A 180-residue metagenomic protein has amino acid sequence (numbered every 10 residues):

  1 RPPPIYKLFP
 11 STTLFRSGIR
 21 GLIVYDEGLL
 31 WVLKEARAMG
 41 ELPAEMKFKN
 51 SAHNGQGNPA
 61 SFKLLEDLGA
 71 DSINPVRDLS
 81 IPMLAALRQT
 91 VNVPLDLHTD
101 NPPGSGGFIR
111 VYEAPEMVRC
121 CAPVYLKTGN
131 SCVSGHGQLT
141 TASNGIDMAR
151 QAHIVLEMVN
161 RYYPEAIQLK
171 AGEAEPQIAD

Functional and structural regions predicted by a protein language model:
R1, I19-G21, A174: Glycine-rich, proline-tolerant flexible connector loops at the mouths of alpha/beta enzymes
P2-T13: Single conserved hydrophobic/aromatic residue that forms the stacking wall/gate of nucleotide- or nucleobase-binding
F15-R16, E66: Non-catalytic positions within long, well-ordered alpha-helices that form the structural scaffold/packing of enzyme
G28-W31, R150: Short, contiguous clusters of charged residues that form electrostatic/catalytic patches at enzyme active sites, used
W31-L33, M83: Phosphate- and divalent-cation-binding pockets in alpha/beta enzyme and binding domains that engage nucleotide-derived
A38-P164: Catalytic alpha/beta core domains of metabolic enzymes, predominantly
E165-D180: Polar low-complexity intrinsically disordered regions
